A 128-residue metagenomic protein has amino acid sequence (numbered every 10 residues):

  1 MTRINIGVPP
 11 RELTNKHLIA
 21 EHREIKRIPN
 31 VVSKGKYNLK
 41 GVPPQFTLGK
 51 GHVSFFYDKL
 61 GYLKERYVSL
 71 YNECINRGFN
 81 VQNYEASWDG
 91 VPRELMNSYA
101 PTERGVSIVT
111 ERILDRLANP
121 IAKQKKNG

Functional and structural regions predicted by a protein language model:
T2-G128: Extended, charge-rich alpha-helical interface modules
